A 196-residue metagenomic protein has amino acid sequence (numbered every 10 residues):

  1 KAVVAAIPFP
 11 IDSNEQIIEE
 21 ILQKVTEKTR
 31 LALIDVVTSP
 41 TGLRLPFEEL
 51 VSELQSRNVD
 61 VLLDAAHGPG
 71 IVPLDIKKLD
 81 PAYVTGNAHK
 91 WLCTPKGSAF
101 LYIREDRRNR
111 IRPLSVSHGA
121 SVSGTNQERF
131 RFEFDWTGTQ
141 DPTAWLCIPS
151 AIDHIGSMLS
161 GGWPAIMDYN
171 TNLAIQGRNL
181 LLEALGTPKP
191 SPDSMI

Functional and structural regions predicted by a protein language model:
K1-I196: Pyridoxal 5′-phosphate
